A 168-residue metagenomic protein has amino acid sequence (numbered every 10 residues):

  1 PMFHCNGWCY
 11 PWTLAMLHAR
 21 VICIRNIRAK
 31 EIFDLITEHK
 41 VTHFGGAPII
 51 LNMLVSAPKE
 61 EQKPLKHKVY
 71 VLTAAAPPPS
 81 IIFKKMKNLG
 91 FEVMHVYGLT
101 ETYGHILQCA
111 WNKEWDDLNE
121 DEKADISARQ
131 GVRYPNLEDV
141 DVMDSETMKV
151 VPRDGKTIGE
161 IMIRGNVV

Functional and structural regions predicted by a protein language model:
P1, I22, V71-T73: A generic secondary-structure micro-motif detector that highlights 1-2 residue hydrophobic/ambivalent hotspots embedded
M2-F3, K30, D34-E38, P48-V69 (+1 more regions): Adenylate-forming
F3-T42, A57, D139: Conserved AMP-binding/adenylation subdomain of ANL enzymes
W8, W12, F33, G45 (+4 more regions): Tryptophan-centric aromatic hotspots in well-structured domains and transmembrane helices
A19, T37, V69-V71, P78-V96 (+1 more regions): Conserved AMP-binding/adenylate-forming
R25, A47-P48, A75, G165: Helix N-cap/beta->alpha junction signal
T42-H43, Y70: Short, Asp-centered acidic motifs that coordinate Mg2+ and/or phosphate in catalytic or ligand-binding sites
